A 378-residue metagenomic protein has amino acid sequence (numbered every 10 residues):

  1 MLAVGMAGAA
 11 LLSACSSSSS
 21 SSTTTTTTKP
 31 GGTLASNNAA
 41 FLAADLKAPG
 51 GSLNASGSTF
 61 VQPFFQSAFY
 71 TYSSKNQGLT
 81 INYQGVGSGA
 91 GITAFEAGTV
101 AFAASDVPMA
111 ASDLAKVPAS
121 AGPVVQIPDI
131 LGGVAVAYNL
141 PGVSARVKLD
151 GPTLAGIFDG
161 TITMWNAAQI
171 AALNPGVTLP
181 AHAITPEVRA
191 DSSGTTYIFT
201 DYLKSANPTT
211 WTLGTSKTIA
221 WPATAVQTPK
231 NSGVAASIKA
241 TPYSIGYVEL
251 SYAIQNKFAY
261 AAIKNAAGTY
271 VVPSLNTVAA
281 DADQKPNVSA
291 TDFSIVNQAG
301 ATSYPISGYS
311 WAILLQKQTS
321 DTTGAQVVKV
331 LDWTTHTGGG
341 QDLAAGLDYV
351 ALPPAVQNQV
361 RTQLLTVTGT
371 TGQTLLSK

Functional and structural regions predicted by a protein language model:
M1-A7: Sec-dependent N-terminal signal peptides
A7-G8, P30: Terminal low-complexity, poorly structured segments
A9-A14: C-terminal motif of bacterial Sec signal peptides marking the signal peptidase cleavage site
S16-S17, T25-K378: Flexible loop/hinge segments at secondary-structure junctions
